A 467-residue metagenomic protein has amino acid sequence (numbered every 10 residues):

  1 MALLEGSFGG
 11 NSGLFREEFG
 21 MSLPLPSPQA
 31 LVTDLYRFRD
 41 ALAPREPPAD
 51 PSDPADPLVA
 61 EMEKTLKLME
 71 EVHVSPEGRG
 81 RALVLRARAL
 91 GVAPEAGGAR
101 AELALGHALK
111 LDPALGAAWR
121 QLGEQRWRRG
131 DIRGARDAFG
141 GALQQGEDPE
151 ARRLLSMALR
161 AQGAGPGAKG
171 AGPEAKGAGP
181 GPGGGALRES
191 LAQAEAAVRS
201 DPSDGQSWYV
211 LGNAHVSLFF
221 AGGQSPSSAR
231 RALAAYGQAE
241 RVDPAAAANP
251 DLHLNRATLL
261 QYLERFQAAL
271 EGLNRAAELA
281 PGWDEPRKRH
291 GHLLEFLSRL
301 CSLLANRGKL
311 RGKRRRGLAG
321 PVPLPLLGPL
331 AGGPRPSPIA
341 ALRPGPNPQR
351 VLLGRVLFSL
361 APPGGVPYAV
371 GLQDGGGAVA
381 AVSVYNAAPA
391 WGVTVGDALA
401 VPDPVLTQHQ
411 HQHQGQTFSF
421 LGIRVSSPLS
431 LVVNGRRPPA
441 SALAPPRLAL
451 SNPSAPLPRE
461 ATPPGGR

Functional and structural regions predicted by a protein language model:
F38-D50, A87, V92-E95, G130 (+7 more regions): Short coil/turn linking the two alpha-helices of tandem helical-hairpin repeats
R79, L115, D148-P149, D204 (+2 more regions): Residue-level recognition of tetratricopeptide repeat
A82, A118, A151-R152, S207 (+2 more regions): TPR alpha-solenoid repeat register
Q162-G167, F220-Q224, E264-E271, L293-P321: Alpha-helical linker/edge segments of TPR/alpha-solenoid repeat scaffolds and analogous pre-/post-domain helices
N347, L357-N386: OB-fold (S1/OB) nucleic-acid-binding surfaces
N386-P402: Short nucleic-acid-contacting surface segments enriched for D/E, G, S/T with interspersed K/R
P402-R459: OB-fold/S1-family single-stranded nucleic acid-binding modules
